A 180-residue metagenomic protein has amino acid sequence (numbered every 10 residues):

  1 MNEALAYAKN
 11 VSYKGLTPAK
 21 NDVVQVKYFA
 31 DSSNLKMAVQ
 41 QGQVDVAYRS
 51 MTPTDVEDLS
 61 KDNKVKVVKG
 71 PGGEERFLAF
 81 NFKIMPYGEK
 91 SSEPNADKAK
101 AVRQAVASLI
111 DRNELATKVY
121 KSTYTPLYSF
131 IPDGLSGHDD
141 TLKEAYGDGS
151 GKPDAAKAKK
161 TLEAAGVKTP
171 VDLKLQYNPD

Functional and structural regions predicted by a protein language model:
M1-P18, V23, A156, K160: Gly/Pro-rich hinge or "lid" segments in bacterial periplasmic/extracellular proteins
A8-S12, E75-A105, K118: A bilobed periplasmic-binding-protein/Venus flytrap-type ligand-binding module shared by bacterial periplasmic
V11-D58: Ligand-site clamp/hinge motif
D22, S33-Q41, E57, L78 (+5 more regions): Solvent-exposed, polar/charged alpha-helical surfaces in well-ordered, non-transmembrane soluble domains, broadly
V56-K69: Ligand-binding "clamshell"
S92-G137: Periplasmic-binding protein-like
T125-A164: Structural transition elements
T161-D180: Ligand/substrate-recognition segments at binding pockets and active sites
